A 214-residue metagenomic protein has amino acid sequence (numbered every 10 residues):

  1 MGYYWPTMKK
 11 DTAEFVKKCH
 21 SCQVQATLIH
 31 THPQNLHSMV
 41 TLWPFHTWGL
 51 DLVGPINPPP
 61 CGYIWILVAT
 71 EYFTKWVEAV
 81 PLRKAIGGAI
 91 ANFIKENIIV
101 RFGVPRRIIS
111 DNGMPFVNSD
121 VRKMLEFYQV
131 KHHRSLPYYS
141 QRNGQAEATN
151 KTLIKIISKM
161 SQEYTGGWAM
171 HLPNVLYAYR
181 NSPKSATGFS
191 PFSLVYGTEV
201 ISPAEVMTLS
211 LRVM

Functional and structural regions predicted by a protein language model:
M1-M214: Integrase module of LTR retroelements
